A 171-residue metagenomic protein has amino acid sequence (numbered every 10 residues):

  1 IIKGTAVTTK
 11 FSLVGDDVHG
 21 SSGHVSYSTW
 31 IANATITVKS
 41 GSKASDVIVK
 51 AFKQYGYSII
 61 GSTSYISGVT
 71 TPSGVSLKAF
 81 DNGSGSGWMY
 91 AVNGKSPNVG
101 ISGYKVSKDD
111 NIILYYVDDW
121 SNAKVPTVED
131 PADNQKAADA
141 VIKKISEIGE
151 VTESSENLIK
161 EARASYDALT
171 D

Functional and structural regions predicted by a protein language model:
I1-D133: Ubiquitin-like/PB1-type beta-grasp interaction modules and other compact soluble beta-rich domains
I1-G4, D130-D171: Beta-rich interaction/scaffold domains
